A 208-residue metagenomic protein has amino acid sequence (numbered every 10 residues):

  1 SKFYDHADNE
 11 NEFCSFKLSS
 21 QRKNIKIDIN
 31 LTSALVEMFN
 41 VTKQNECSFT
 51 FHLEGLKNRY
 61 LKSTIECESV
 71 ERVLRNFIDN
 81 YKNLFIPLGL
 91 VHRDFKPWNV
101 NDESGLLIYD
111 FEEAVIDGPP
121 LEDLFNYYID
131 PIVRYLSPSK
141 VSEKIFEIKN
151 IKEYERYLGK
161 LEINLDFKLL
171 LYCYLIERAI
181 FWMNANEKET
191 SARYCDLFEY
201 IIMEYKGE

Functional and structural regions predicted by a protein language model:
S1-Y4, S19-Y60, T64-W98: Conserved kinase catalytic-core helix
D8-D28, Q44, N58-R59, I176-E189: A glycine-centered beta->alpha junction motif in the catalytic cores of kinase/phosphotransferase enzymes
F13, E155-G159, D166: Extended charged low-complexity segments that act as oligomerization/scaffolding linkers
Q21-K26, V115, Y135-K140: Short, polar/flexible loop-turn hinges at active-site or ligand-entry regions and domain interfaces
W98-D130: Catalytic activation segment of kinase domains across protein kinase-like and atypical kinase folds
E122-K160, L175-K188: Active-site activation/catalytic loop segments of kinase-like enzymes and analogous catalytic loops in related
S142, I180-E208: ATP/Mg2+ or Mg2+-diphosphate-binding catalytic cores that bind nucleotide phosphates or diphosphates via glycine-rich
E162-C173: All-alpha amphipathic helical-bundle segments outside canonical DNA-binding/catalytic cores that form hydrophobic
